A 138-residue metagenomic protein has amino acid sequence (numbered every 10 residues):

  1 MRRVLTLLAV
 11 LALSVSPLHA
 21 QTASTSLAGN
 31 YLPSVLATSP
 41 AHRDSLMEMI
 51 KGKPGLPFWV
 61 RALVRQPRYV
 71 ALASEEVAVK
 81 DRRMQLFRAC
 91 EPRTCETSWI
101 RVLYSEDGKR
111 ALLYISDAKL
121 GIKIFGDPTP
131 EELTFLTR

Functional and structural regions predicted by a protein language model:
M1-V4: Positively charged n-region of N-terminal signal peptides that target proteins for export
T6-V15: Bacterial N-terminal signal peptides
S16-A20: Sec/Tat signal peptide C-region and signal peptidase I cleavage site
T22-K53, I115-R138: C-terminal partner/receptor-binding element of secreted or periplasmic proteins
M47-R110: Mature extracytoplasmic domains of secretory-pathway proteins
